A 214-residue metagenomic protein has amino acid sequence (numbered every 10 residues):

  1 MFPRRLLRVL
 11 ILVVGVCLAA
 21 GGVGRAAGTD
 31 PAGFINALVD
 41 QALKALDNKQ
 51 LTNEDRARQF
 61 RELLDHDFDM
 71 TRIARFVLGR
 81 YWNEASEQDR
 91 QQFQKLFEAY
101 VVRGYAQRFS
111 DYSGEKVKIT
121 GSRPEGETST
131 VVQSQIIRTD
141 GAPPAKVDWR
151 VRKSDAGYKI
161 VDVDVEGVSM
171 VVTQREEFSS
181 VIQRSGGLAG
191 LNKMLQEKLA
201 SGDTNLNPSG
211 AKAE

Functional and structural regions predicted by a protein language model:
M1-I11: Bacterial N-terminal signal peptides that target proteins for export
V9-A20: Bacterial N-terminal signal peptides
G21-A27: Sec/Tat signal peptide C-region and signal peptidase I cleavage site
G28-Y105: Early exported N-terminus immediately downstream of N-terminal targeting peptides
F97, R123-P124, Q135-R138, W149-V151 (+1 more regions): A mature extracytoplasmic/lumenal domain signature
R103-A145, L195, S201-E214: Surface-exposed, charged secondary-structure patches
P144-V172: Short beta-strand edge/turn micro-motifs at domain boundaries
V165-E214: Low-complexity, intrinsically disordered terminal/linker segments enriched in charged and Gly/Pro repeats
